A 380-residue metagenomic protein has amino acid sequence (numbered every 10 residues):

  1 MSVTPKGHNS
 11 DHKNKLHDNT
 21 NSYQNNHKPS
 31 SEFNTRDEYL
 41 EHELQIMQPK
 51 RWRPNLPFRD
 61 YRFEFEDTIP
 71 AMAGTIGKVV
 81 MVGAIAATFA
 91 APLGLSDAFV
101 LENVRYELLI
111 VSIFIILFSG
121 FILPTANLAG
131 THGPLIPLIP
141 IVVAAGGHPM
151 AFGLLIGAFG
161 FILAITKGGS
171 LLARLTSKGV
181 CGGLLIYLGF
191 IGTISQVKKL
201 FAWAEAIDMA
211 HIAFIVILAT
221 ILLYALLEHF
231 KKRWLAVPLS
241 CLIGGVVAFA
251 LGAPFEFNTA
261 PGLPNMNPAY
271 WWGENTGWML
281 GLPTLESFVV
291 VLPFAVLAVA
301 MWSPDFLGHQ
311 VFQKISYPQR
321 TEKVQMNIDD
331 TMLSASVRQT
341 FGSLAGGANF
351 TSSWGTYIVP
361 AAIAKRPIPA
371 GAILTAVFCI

Functional and structural regions predicted by a protein language model:
S2-P149: N-terminal signal-anchor module of multipass membrane proteins
H27-F63, L222-L226, A236-V296: Hydrophobic transmembrane alpha-helices of multi-pass solute/ion transporters
E43-A86, A90, L95-E102, I165-L200 (+3 more regions): Alpha-helical transmembrane segments and their cytosolic membrane-interface
K50-I69, A90-L117, L297-R366: Membrane-embedded helical hairpins/re-entrant loop segments and their flanking transmembrane helices within multi-pass
E66-M81, H211-I217, L235, A250-A253 (+2 more regions): Hydrophobic, membrane-embedded alpha-helices of multi-pass small-molecule transporters
F114-T125, G160-R174, I221-H229, L307 (+2 more regions): C-terminal ends of transmembrane helices
I139-A144, T356-A372, A376-C379: Interfacial segments of multi-pass membrane proteins
V143-N258, L374-I380: Membrane-embedded alpha-helical modules
